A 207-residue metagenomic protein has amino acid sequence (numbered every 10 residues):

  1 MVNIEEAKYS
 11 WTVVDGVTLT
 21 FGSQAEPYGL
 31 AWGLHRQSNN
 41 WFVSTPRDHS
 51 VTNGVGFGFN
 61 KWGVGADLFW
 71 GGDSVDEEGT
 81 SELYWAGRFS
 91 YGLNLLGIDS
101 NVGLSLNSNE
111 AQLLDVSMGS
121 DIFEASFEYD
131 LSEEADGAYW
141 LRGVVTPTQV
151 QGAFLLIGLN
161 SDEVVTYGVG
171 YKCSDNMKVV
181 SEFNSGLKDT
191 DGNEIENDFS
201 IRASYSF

Functional and structural regions predicted by a protein language model:
M1-D73, S81-L83, S90-G97, G137-F154 (+2 more regions): Outer membrane beta-barrel
K8-S10, N94-F207: Outer-membrane beta-barrel pore domains
H49, G79-Y84, N107-S108, D115: Short, contiguous, pocket-lining structural segments that sit at or immediately flank catalytic/ligand-binding sites
E78-G79, G192: Short consensus segments that form the blades of beta-propeller domains, in both extracellular/periplasmic
R88-F89, L113: Glycine-rich, charged/polar anion/phosphate-binding loops that engage phosphate groups from diverse ligands
